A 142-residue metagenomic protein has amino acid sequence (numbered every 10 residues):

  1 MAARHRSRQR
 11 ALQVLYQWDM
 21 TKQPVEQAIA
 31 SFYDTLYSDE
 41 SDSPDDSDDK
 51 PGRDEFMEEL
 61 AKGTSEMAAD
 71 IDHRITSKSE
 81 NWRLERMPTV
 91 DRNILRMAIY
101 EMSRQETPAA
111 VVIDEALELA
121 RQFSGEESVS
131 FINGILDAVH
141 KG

Functional and structural regions predicted by a protein language model:
M1-V129, N133-G142: N-terminal interaction/assembly modules
